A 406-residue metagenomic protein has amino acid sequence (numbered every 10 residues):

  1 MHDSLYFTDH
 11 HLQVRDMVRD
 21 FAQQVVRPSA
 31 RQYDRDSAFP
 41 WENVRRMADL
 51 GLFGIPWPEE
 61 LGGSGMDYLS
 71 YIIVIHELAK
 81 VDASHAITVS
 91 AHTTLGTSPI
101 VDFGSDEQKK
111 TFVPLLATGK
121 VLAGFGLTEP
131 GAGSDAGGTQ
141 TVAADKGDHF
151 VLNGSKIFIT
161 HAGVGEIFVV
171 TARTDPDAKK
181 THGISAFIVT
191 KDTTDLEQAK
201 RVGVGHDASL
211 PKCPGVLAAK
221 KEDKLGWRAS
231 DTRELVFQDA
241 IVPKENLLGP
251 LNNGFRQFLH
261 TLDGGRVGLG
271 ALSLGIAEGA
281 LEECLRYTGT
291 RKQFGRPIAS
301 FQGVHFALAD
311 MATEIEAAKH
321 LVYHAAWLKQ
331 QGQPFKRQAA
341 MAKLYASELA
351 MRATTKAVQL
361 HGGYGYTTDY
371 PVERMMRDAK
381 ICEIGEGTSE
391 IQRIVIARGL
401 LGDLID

Functional and structural regions predicted by a protein language model:
M1-S90, K110-T111, L115-T118, R352 (+1 more regions): Amphipathic, small/basic residue-rich leader segments at the start of a protein or domain
D3, I73-V74, L95, H361-D406: Glycine-rich phosphate/cofactor-binding loops in nucleotide/flavin-utilizing enzymes
Y6, M66, I87, Q108 (+4 more regions): FAD-binding core of flavoproteins
D9, L272, G303-T313, M341-E348: DHp/HisKA dimerization-phosphoacceptor four-helix bundle of two-component histidine kinases and homologous
R27-R35, L285, G289-A299, A312-Y345 (+1 more regions): C-terminal helix-coil-helix/basic helical segment that borders enzyme active sites and/or dimer interfaces and provides
T94-D102: Helix-loop "lid/cap" segments that line or gate small-molecule binding pockets
